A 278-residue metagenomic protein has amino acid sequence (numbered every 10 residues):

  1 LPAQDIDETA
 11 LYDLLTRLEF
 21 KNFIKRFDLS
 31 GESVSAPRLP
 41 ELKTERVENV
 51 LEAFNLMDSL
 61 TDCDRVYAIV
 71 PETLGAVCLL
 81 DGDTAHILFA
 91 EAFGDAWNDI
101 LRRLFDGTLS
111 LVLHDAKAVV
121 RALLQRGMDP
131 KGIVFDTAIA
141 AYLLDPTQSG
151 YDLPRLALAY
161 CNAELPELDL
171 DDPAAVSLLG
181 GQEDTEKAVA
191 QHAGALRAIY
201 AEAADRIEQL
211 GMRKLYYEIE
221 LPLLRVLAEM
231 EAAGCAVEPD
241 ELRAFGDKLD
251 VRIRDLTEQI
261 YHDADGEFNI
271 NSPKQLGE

Functional and structural regions predicted by a protein language model:
L1-A92, F105, S110-H114, L178-E278: Conserved "right-hand" nucleotidyltransferase catalytic core of DNA-directed polymerases
L79-D81, W97, L101-R206: Charged catalytic and DNA/RNA-contacting regions of genome-maintenance and nucleic-acid-processing enzymes
